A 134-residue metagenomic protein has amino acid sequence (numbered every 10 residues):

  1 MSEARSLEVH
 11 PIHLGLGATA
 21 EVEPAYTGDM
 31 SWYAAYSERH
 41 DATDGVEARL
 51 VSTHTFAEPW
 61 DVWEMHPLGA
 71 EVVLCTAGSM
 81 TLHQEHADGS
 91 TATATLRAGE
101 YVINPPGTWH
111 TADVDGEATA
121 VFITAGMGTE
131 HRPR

Functional and structural regions predicted by a protein language model:
M1-G15, T111-R134: Double-stranded beta-helix
M1-V62: A short, N-terminal "cap"/entry segment at the start of jelly-roll beta-barrel domains of the cupin/DSBH fold
P11, T53, V72, T93 (+1 more regions): Conserved hydrophobic/aromatic beta-strand scaffold that supports enzyme active sites
A48, G69-V72, A118: Short, surface-exposed beta-edge/turn micro-motifs
W60-P67, Q84-E85, T93-A94, D113-V114: Short histidine-centered beta-strand/loop micro-motifs that create catalytic or ligand/metal-coordination sites
D61, G78-H83, E100-Y101: Short beta-strand segments in beta-sandwich/barrel cores
P67-L82, H86: Short, conserved beta-strand element in jelly-roll/cupin
H86-P106: Short acidic-glycine-tyrosine-enriched beta hairpin
